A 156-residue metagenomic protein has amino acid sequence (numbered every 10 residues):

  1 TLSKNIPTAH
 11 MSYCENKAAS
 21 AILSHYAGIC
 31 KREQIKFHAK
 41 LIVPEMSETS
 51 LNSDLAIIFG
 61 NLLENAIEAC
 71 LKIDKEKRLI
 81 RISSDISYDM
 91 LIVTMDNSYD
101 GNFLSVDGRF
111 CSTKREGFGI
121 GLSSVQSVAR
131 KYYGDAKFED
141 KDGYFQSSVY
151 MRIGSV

Functional and structural regions predicted by a protein language model:
M11, H38-I58, T113: Conserved short strand/loop->alpha-helix "switch" segment adjacent to the catalytic nucleotide/phosphoryl-transfer site
E15-E33: Short beta-to-alpha transition helix within the HATPase_c
N52-K75, Q126-S127: Conserved ATP-binding N-box helix of the HATPase_c
K77-D89: Short beta-strand/loop element within the Bergerat-fold HATPase_c
D89-G119: Glycine-rich/acidic phosphate-handling loop/turn and adjacent ATP-lid/helix of nucleotide-binding kinase/ATPase domains
G101, K141-S148: Glycine-rich nucleotide-binding loop
S124-G134: Conserved glycine-/histidine-rich ATP-lid loop and adjacent helix of the Bergerat-fold HATPase_c
Y132-G143: Glycine-rich ATP-binding loops of the HATPase_c
